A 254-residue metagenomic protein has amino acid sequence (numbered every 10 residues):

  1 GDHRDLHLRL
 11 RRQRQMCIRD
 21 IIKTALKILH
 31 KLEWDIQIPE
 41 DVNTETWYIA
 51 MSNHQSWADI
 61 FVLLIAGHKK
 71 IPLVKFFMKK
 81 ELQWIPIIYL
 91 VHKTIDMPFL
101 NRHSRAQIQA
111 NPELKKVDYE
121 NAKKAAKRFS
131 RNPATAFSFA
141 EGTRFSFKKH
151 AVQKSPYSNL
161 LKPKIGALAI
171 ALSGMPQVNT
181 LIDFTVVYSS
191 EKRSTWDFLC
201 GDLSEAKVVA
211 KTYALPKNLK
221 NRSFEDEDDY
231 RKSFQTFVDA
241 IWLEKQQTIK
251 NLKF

Functional and structural regions predicted by a protein language model:
G1-R14, I18: Single conserved hydrophobic/aromatic residue that forms the stacking wall/gate of nucleotide- or nucleobase-binding
Q15, T44-N111: Catalytic core of membrane glycerolipid acyltransferases/transacylases, capturing the structured, soluble-facing
I21-H54: Helix-to-loop junction immediately C-terminal to a conserved catalytic motif
L26-L29, F76, P112-V117: Short, flexible loop segments at the rims of nucleotide/cofactor-binding pockets, characterized by
P86-H103, S130-F224: A cross-family acyltransferase "interaction/gating" segment
S104-K116, S155-S158: Surface-exposed cleft-lining segments at the edges of enzyme active sites
L114-K127: A Trp-anchored, charged/polar loop motif used as the substrate-binding/catalytic surface of acyl/ester-handling
N221-F254: Accessory terminal regions of nucleic-acid processing enzymes
